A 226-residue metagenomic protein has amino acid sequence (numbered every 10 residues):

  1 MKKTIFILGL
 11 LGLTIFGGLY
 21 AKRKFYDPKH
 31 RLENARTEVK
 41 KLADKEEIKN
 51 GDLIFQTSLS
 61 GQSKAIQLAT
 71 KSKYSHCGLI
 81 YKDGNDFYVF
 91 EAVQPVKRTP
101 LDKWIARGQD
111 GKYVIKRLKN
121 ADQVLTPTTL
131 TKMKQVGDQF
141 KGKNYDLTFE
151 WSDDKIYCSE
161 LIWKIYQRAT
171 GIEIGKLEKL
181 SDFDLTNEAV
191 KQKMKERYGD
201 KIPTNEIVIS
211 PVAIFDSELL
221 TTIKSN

Functional and structural regions predicted by a protein language model:
K2-N226: Cysteine-nucleophile amide-bond enzymes
